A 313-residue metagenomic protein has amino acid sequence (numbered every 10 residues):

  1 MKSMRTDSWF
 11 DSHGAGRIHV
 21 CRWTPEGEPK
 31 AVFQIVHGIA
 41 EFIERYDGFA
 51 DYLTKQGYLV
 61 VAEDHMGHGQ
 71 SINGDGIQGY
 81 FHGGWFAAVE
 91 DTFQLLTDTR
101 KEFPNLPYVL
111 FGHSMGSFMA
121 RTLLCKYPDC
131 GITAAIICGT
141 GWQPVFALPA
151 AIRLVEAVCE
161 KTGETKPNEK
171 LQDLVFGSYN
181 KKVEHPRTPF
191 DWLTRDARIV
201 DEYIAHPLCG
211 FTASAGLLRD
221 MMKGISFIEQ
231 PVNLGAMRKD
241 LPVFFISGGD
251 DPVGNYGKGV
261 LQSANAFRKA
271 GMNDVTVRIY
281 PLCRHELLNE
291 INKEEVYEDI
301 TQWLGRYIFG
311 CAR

Functional and structural regions predicted by a protein language model:
M1-G27: N-terminal cap/lid segment of alpha/beta-hydrolase-fold proteins
H37-E41, S114, G249-D250: Active-site glycine-rich loops that stabilize anionic/oxyanionic intermediates across multiple enzyme folds
R45-D75: Conserved alpha/beta-hydrolase
F81-R100: Alpha/beta-hydrolase active-site loop
F103-S114: Alpha/beta-hydrolase fold nucleophile elbow
F111, A120-L208: Alpha/beta-hydrolase-fold enzymes
F245-S247: Short beta-strand/loop motif that positions the catalytic acidic residue of the alpha/beta-hydrolase fold
A270, D274-R313: Catalytic active-site module of serine/aspartate enzymes centered on a nucleophile-bearing elbow/loop
